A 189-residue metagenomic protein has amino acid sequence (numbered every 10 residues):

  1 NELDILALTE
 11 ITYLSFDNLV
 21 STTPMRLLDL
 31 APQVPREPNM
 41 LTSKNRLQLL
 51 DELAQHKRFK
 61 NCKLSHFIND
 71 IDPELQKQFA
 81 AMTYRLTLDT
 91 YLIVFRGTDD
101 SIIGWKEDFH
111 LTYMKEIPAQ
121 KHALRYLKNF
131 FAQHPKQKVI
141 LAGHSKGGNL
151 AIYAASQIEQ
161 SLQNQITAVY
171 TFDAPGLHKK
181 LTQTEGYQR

Functional and structural regions predicted by a protein language model:
N1-A142, N149, Y153-R189: Non-catalytic, mobile gating and regulatory segments of ester bond hydrolases
